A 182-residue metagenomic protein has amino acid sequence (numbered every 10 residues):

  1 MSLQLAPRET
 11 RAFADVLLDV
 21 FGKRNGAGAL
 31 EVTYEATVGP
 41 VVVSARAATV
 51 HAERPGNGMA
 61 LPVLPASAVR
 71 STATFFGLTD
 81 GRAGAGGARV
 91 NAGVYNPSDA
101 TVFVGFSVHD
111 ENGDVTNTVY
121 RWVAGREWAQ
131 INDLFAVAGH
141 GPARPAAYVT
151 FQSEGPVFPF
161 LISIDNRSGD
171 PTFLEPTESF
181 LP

Functional and structural regions predicted by a protein language model:
M1-P182: Gly/Pro-rich, tryptophan- and cysteine-flecked surface segments typical of secreted/extracellular proteins
